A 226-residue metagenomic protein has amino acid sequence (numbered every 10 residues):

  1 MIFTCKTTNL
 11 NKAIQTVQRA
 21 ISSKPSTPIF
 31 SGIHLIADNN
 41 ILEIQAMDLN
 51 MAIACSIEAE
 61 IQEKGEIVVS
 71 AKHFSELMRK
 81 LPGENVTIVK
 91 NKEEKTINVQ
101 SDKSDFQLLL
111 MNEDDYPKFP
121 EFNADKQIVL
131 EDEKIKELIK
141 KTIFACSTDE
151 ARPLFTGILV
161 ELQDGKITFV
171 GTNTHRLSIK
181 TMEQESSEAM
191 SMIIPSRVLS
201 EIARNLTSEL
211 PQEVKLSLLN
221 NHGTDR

Functional and structural regions predicted by a protein language model:
M1-R226: Structural preference for solvent-exposed beta-strand-turn elements and adjacent flexible terminal/loop segments within
